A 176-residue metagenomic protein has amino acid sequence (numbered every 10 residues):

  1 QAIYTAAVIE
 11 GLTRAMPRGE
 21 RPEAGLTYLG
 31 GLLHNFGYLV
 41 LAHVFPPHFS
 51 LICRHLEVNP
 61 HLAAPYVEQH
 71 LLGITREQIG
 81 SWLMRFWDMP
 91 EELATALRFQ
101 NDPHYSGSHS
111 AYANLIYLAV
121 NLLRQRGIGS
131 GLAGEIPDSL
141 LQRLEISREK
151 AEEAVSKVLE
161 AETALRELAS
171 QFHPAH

Functional and structural regions predicted by a protein language model:
I3-H176: Metal-dependent nucleotide-binding catalytic modules
